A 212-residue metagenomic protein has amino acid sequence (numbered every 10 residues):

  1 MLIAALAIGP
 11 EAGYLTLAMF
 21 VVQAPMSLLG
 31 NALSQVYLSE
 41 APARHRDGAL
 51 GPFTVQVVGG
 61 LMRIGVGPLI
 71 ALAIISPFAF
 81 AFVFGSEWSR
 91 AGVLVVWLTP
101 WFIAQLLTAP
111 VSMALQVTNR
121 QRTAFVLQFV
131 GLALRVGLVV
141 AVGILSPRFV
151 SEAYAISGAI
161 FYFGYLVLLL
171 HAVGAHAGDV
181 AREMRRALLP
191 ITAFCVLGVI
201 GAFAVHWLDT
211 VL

Functional and structural regions predicted by a protein language model:
L2-Q23, S89-V93: Interfacial/gating helices of multi-pass transporter permease domains
A4-A5, Q23, S39-A43, A81-F82 (+3 more regions): Transmembrane helix-loop junction
A7-A12, A43-L50, R120-Q121, A175-H176: Juxtamembrane helix-boundary/capping and inter-helix hinge elements in multi-pass membrane proteins
A18, V22-V58, S112-V117: Helix-loop junctions and terminal segments of transmembrane helices in multi-pass membrane transport/translocation
M19, N31-S34, I74, V93-G143 (+1 more regions): Short runs within selected transmembrane alpha-helices of multi-pass transporters and secretion channels
L29, L33, V55-Q105, V136-I144 (+1 more regions): Alpha-helical transmembrane segments of multi-pass membrane transport and lipid-handling proteins
A43-L69, R182-I191: Membrane-water interface segments that mark the loop-to-transmembrane alpha-helix transition
V167-L212: Membrane-proximal transmembrane or re-entrant/amphipathic helices at the cytosolic face
